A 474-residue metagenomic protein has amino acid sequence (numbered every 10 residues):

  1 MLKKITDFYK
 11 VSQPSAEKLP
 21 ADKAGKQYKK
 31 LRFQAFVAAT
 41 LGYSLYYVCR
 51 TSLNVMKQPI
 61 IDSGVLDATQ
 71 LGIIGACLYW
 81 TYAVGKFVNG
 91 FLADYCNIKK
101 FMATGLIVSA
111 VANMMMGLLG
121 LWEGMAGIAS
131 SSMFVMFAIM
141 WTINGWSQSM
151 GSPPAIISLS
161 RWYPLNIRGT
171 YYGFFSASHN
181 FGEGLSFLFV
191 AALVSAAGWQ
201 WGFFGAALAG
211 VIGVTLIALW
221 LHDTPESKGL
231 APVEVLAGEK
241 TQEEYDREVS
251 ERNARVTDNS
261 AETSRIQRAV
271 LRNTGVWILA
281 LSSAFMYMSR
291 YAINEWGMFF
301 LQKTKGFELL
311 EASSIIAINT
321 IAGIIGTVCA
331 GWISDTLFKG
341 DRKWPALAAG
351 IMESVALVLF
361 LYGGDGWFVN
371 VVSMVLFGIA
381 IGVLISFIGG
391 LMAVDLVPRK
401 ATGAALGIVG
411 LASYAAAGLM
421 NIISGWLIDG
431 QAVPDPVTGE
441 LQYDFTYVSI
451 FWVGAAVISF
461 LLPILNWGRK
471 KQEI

Functional and structural regions predicted by a protein language model:
T51, Y79-F87, E183-G184, T320-V328 (+2 more regions): Residue-level signature of mid-helix packing/kink "hotspots" within the transmembrane helices of 12-pass Major
L53-K57, N273-V328, I385, G390 (+1 more regions): Extracytoplasmic gate region of multi-pass secondary transporters
Y95-L106, D335-G350: Cytoplasmic membrane-interface "Motif A"-like loop-to-helix N-cap segments of 12-TM Major Facilitator Superfamily
I107-S130, I351-D365: C-terminal ends and interior cores of transmembrane alpha-helices in multi-pass membrane transporters/permeases
M140-F181: Cytoplasmic helix-loop-helix junction between adjacent transmembrane helices in 12-TM secondary transporters
F175, H179-E226: Helix-loop-helix hairpin linking two adjacent transmembrane segments in secondary transporters
L216-L221, F360-L361, I450-I474: Multi-pass alpha-helical transporter architecture, strongest for 12-TM Major Facilitator/SLC carriers used
G340-L391: C-terminal transmembrane helical hairpin of 12-TM major facilitator-type secondary transporters
